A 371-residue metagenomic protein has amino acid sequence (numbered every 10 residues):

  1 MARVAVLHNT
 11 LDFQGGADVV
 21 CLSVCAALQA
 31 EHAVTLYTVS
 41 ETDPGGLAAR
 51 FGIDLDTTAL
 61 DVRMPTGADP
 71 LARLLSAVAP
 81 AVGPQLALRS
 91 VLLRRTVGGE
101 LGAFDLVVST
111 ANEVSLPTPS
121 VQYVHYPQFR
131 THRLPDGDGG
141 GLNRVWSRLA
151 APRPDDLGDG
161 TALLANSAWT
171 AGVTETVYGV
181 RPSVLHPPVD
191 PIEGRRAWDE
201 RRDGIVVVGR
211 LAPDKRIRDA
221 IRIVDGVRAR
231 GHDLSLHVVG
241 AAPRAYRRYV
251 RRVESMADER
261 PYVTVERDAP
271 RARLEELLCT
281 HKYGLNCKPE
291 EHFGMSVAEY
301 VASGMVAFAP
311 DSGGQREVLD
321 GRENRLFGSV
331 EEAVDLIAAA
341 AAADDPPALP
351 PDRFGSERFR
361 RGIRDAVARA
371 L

Functional and structural regions predicted by a protein language model:
T35-S109: Active-site donor-binding segments of glycosyltransferases and PAPS-dependent sulfotransferases
G139-L163, W169-E175: Membrane-proximal helix-turn-helix segments that form the acceptor-binding/catalytic region of lipid-linked
L164, V189, R195-K215, I221-G226 (+1 more regions): Conserved donor-binding/catalytic core segment of Leloir-type glycosyltransferases
S235-R251: Glycosyltransferase donor-sugar binding loop
V250-A272: Nucleotide-activated donor-binding/catalytic signature segment of Leloir-type glycosyltransferases, i.e., the conserved
P289: Aromatic "clamp/platform" in nucleotide-sugar-dependent glycosyltransferases that forms part of the donor/acceptor
V306-A309: Short hydrophobic beta-strand element within catalytic cores of glycosyltransferases and related nucleotide-activated
A341-L371: A charged, aromatic-enriched C-terminal amphipathic alpha-helix characteristic of glycosyltransferases across folds
